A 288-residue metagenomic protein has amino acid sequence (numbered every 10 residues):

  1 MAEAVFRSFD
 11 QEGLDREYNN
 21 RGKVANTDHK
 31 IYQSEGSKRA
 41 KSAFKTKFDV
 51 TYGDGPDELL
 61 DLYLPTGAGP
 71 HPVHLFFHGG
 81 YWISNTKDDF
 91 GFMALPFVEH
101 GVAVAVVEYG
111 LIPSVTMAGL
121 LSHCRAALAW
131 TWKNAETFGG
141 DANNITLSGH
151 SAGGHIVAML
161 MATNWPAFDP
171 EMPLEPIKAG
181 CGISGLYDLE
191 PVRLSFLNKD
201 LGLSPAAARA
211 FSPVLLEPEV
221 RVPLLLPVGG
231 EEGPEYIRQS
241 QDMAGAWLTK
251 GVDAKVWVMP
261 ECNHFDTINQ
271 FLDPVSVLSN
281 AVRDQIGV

Functional and structural regions predicted by a protein language model:
S8, E12-A68: N-terminal cap/lid segment of alpha/beta-hydrolase-fold proteins
T66, G80, G230-E232: Residue-level signal for short, function-critical loop segments
P70-G80: Short beta-strand element of the alpha/beta-hydrolase
F77, I183, M259-C262: Alpha/beta-hydrolase
N85-A94, A105-T146, L272-D273: Catalytic nucleophile-loop/oxyanion-hole region of alpha/beta-hydrolase and closely related hydrolase-like folds
A126-F196, A208: Primarily recognizes the serine-hydrolase "nucleophile elbow" in alpha/beta-hydrolase and SGNH/GDSL folds
E171-L194, P205-D242: The feature captures the conserved acid-bearing segment of alpha/beta-hydrolase catalytic domains
I237, Q241-A244, L248-V288: C-terminal catalytic histidine-bearing segment of alpha/beta-hydrolase fold enzymes
